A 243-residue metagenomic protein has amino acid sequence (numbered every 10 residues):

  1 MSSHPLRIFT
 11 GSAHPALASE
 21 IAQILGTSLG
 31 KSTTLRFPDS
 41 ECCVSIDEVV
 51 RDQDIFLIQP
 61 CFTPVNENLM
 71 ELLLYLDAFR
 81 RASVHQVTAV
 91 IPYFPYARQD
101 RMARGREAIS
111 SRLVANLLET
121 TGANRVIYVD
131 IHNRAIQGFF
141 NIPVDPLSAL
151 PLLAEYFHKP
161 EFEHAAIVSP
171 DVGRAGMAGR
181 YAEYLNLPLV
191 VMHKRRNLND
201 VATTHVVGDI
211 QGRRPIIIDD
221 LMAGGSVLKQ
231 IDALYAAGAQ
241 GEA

Functional and structural regions predicted by a protein language model:
M1-A243: PRPP-associated nucleotide enzymes
